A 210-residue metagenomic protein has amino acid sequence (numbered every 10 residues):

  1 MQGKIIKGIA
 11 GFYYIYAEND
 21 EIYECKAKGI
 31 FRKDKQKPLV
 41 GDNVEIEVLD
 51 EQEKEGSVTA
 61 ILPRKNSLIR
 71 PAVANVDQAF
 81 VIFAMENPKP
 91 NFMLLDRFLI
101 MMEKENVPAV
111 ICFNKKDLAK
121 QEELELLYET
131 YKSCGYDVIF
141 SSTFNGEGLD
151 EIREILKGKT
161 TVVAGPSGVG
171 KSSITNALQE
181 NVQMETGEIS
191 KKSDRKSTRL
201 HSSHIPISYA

Functional and structural regions predicted by a protein language model:
M1-F92: N-terminal accessory targeting/assembly segments
P71-Q78, I82-V138: Conserved C-terminal guanine-recognition region of P-loop GTPase G domains, centered on the G4
L118-V169: Canonical P-loop GTPase G-domain recognition
S172-G187: A conserved segment at the C-terminal end of the G1
M184-S197: Short beta-strand-centered segment that lines the nucleotide-binding/catalytic pocket of NTP-utilizing
K196-S202, A210: Conserved small/polar residues in nucleotide/adenosyl-binding loops
